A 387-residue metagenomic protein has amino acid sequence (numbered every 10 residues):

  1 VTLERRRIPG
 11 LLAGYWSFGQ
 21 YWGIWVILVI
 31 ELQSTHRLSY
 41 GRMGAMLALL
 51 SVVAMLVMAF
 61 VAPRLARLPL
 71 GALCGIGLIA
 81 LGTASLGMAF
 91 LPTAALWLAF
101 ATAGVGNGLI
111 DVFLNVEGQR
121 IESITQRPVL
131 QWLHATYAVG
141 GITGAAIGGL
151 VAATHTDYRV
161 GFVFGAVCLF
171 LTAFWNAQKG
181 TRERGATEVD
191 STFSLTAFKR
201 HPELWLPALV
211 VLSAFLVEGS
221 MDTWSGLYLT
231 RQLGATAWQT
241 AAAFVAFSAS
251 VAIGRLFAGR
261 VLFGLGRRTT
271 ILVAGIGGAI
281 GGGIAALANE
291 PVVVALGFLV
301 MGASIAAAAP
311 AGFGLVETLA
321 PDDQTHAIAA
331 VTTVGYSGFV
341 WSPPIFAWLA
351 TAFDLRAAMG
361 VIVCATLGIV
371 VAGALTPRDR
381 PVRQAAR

Functional and structural regions predicted by a protein language model:
I27-G41, T223-Q239: Short amphipathic helix-loop junctions that connect adjacent transmembrane helices in Major Facilitator Superfamily/SLC
L32-Q33, R64-L65, L150-H155, L229-T230 (+3 more regions): Interfacial helix-cap and linker-helix signal at transmembrane-aqueous boundaries of multi-pass secondary transporters
M55-P69, A152, G254-R267, A350-T351: Helix-to-loop junctions at the C-terminal end of transmembrane segments in multipass secondary transporters
L56-A89: Conserved MFS/SLC helix-loop-helix module at the cytosolic interface between two early adjacent transmembrane helices
A89-A99, L287-L296: Helix-loop junctions at membrane interfaces in 12-TM secondary transporters
L109-I124, A307-A320: Intracellular juxtamembrane helix-capping segments at the cytosolic ends of symmetry-related transmembrane helices
R159-Q178, A357-L375: Symmetry-related core transmembrane helices of the 12-TM Major Facilitator Superfamily/SLC fold
R268-G312: C-terminal transmembrane helical hairpin of 12-TM major facilitator-type secondary transporters
